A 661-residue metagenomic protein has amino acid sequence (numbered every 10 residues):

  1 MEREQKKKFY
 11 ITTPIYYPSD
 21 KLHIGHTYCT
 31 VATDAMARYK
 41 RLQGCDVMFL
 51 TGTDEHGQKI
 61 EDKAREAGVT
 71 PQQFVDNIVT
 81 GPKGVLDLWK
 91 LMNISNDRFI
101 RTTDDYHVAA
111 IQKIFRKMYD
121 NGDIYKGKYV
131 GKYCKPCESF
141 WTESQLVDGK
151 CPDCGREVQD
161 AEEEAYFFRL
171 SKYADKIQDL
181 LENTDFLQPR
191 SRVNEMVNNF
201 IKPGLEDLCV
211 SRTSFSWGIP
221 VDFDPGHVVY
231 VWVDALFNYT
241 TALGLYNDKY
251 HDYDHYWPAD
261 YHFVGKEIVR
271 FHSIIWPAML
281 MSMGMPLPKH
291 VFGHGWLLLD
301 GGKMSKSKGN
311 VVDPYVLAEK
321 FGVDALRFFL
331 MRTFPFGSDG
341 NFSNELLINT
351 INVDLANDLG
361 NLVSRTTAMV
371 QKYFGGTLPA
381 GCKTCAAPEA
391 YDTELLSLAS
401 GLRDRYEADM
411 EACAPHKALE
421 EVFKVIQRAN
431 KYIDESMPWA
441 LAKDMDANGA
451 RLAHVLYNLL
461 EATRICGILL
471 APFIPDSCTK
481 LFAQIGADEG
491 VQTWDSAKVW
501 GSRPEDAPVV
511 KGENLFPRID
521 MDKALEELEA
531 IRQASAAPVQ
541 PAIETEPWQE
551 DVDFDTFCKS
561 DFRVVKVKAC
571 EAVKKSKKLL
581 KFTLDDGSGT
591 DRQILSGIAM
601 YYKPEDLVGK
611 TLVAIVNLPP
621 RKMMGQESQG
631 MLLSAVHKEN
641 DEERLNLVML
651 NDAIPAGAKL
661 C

Functional and structural regions predicted by a protein language model:
E2-F74, I78, I100-F115, D120 (+7 more regions): N-terminal catalytic cores of NTP/NDP-binding nucleotidyl/phosphoryl-transfer enzymes
E2-T51, Y106-A110, C154, D160-K372 (+1 more regions): Structured secondary-structure scaffolds
T80-D97: A glycine-rich helix N-cap at a beta->alpha junction
N121-A174: Cys/His-rich short segments
K126, T333, S338, L346-K383 (+3 more regions): Helix-rich, typically C-terminal accessory recognition domains appended to large enzymatic cores
H272, G301, V422, L459 (+4 more regions): Hydrophobic, well-ordered secondary-structure elements that form the walls of internal hydrophobic environments
L481-C558: Intrinsic disorder at enzyme termini
A537-C661: Phosphate-backbone binding interfaces of nucleic-acid-interacting proteins
